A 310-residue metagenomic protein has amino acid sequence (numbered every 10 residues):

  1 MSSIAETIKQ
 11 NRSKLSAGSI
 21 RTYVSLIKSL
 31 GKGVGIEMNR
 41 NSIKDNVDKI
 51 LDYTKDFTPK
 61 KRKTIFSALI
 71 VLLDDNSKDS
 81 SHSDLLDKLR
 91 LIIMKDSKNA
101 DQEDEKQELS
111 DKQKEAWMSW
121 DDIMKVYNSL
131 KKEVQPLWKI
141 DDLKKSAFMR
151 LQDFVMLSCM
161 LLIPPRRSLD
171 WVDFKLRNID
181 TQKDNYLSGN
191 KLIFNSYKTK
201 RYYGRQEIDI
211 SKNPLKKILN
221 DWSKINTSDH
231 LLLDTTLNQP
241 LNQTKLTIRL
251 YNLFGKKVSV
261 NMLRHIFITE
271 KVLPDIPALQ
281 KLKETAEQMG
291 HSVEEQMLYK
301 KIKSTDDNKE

Functional and structural regions predicted by a protein language model:
I4-M94, H265, M289-G290: Non-catalytic DNA-binding core/recognition domains of DNA-processing enzymes
H82-W138: Flexible interdomain linker/hinge and immediately adjacent N-terminus of the catalytic tyrosine-recombinase domain
W120-S168: Basic, Lys/Arg- and aromatic-enriched nucleic-acid-binding interface segment
R150, C159-N178, P274-L279, M289-H291: A short, glycine-centered helix-capping/turn motif at helix boundaries that positions DNA-contacting or catalytic
D173-K212: Conserved tyrosine-mediated DNA breakage-rejoining catalytic core shared by Y-recombinases
D209-F267, V272: Active-site/catalytic core of tyrosine-dependent DNA strand-transfer enzymes
M262-S292: C-terminal catalytic core of tyrosine-transesterase DNA break-rejoin enzymes
I276, E287-E310: Catalytic-site neighborhood detector that most strongly recognizes the C-terminal catalytic loop/helix of tyrosine
